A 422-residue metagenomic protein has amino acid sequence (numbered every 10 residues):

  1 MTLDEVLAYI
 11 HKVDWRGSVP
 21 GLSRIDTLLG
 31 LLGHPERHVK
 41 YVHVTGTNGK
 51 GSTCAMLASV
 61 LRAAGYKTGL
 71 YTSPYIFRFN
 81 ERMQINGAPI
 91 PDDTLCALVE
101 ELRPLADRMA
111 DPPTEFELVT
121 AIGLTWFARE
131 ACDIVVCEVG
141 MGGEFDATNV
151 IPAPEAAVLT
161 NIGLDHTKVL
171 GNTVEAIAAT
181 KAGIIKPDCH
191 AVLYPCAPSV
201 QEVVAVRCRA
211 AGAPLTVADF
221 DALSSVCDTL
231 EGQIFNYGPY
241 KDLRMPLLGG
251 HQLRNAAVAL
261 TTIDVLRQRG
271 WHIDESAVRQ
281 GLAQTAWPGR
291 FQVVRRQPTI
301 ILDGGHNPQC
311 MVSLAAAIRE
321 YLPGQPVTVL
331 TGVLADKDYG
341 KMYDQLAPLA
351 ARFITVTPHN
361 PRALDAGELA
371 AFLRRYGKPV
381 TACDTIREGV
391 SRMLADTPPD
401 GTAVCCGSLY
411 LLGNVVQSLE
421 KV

Functional and structural regions predicted by a protein language model:
M1-N48, S52-K67, I76-F77, H190-S199 (+1 more regions): N-terminal leader/targeting and accessory segments in enzymes
S18, L22, D26-R37, A63-P152 (+2 more regions): ATP-dependent carboxylate-amine ligase catalytic core
H38, I134-C137, F145-V158, I162-H166 (+2 more regions): Nucleotide phosphate-binding/pyrophosphate-handling subdomain across enzymes that bind or process nucleotide phosphates
L57-R62, F127, L266, L346 (+1 more regions): Hydrophobic alpha-helical packing residues
Y71, Y194-P195, R207-T229, P246-G250 (+6 more regions): Beta-strand->loop->alpha-helix junctions that form or flank phosphate-binding loops in nucleotide-handling enzymes
A110, L118, A131-E138, P154-D242 (+2 more regions): Acidic, Mg2+-coordinating active-site environments of NTP-dependent enzymes
Y194-R207, A211-T216, L230-I234, T299-L302 (+2 more regions): C-terminal helical cap/extension that packs against the catalytic core of soluble nucleotide-cofactor enzymes
S408: Active-site-proximal loop/hinge segments that shape catalytic or ion-binding/gating pockets
